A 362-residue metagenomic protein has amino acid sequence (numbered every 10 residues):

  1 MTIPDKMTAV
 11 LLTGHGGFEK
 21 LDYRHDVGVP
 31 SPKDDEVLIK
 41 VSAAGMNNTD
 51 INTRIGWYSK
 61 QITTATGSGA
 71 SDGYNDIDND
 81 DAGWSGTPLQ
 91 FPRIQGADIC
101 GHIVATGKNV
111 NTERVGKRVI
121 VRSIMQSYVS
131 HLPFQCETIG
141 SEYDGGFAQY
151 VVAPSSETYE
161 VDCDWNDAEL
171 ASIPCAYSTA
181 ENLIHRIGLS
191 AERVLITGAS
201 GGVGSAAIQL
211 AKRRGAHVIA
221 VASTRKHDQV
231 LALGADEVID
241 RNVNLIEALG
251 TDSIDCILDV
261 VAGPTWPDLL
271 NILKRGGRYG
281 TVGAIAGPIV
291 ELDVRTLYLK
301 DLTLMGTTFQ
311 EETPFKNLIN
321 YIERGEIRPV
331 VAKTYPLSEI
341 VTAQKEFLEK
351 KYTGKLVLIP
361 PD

Functional and structural regions predicted by a protein language model:
T2-D5, E312-D362: C-terminal hydrophobic helical "lid"/dimerization subdomain of Rossmann-like NAD(P)H-dependent oxidoreductases
G28-A44, S59-M125: Glycine-rich beta-strand-centered segment in the early N-terminal region that forms part of a ligand/cofactor-binding
Y74-I94, R122-G198: NAD(P)H dinucleotide-binding glycine-rich loop of Rossmann-like/cofactor-binding domains, especially the beta1-alpha1
K108, Y128, A220-Q229, G263-P267 (+1 more regions): Short glycine/proline-centered loop/turn elements that form peptide/ligand docking sites
R118, W165-V243: Mid-domain Rossmann-like dinucleotide-binding core that forms the NAD(H)/NADP(H) cofactor-binding site
I120, I257-L258: N-terminal Rossmann-like NAD(P) cofactor-binding module of classical short-chain dehydrogenase/reductase
F134-C136, E142, P264-R328, I359-D362: Glycine-rich phosphate-binding loop and adjacent beta-alpha segment of Rossmann(oid) nucleotide-cofactor-binding
V243-D252: Short amphipathic alpha-helix with an adjacent loop that forms part of the alpha/beta core around
